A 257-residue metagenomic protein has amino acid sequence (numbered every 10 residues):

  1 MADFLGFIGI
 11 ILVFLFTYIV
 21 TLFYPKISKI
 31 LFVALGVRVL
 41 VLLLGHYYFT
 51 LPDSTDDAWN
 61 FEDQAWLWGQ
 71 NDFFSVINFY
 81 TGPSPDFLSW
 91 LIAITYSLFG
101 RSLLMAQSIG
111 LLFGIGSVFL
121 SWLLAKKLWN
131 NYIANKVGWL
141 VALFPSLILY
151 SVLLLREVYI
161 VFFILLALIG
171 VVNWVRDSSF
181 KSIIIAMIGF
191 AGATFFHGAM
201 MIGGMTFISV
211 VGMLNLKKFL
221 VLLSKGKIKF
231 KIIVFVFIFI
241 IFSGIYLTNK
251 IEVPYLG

Functional and structural regions predicted by a protein language model:
G9, I92-G100, Q107-L120, F163: Transmembrane alpha-helices of multi-pass, membrane-embedded glycan-processing enzymes that use lipid-linked
L15-T21, S108-L128: Transmembrane-helix motifs of polytopic, lipid-linked glycan transferases
S28-K29, L104, S121-L143: Transmembrane-helix signature of polytopic, membrane-embedded enzymes that assemble or transfer cell-envelope glycans
F49-Q64, F74-L91, G100-L104: Extracytoplasmic catalytic/substrate-binding loops of multi-pass membrane glycan-assembly enzymes
K126-N131, A167-S182: Membrane-interface transmembrane helices that cradle and orient dolichyl/undecaprenyl
I148-L149, A167-G170, S182-G204: Membrane-interface alpha helices of multi-pass inner-membrane proteins
V152-V158: Short acidic/glycine- and proline-prone juxtamembrane loop motifs at membrane-interface regions of multi-pass membrane
G203-G257: Alpha-helical transmembrane segments and terminal signal-anchor/GPI-anchor hydrophobic tails, characterized by long
